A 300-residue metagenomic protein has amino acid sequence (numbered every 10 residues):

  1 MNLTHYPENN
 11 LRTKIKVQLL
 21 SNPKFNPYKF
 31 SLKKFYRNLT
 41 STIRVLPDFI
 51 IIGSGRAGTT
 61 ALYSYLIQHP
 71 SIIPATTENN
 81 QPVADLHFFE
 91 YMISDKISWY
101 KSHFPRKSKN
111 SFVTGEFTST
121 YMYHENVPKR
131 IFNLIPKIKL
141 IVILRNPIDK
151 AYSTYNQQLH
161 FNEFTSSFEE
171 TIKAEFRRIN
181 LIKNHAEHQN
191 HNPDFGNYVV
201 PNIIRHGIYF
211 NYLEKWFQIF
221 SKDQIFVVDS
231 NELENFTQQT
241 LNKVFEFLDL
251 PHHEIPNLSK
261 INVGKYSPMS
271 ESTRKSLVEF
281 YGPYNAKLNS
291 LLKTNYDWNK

Functional and structural regions predicted by a protein language model:
M1-M122, L134-I138, I148-P193, Y198: PAPS-dependent sulfotransferase catalytic core
Y6, L11-K14, I148, I204 (+2 more regions): The conserved 3'-phosphoadenosine-5'-phosphosulfate
G58-T59, Y100, G115, I131 (+6 more regions): Generic structural signal for small/hydrophobic residues in well-ordered secondary structure, especially within
I97-K101, P128, L213-E214, N285: Generic structural signal for well-ordered alpha-helices, preferentially at hydrophobic/aromatic core positions
Y100-K109, L134, Y209-Q224: CE4/NodB-like, metal-dependent polysaccharide N-deacetylase domain that modifies extracellular/periplasmic N-acetylated
Y121-V127, L288: Extended catalytic core of nucleotide-activated donor transferases of GT-like folds
N126-I131, T240: Distinct, well-ordered alpha-helical segments
V200-I208: Acceptor-substrate binding/catalytic loop of class I
